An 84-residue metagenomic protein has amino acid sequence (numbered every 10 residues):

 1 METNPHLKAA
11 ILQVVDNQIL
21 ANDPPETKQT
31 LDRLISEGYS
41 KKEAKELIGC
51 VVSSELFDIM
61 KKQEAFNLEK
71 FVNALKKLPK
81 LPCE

Functional and structural regions predicted by a protein language model:
M1-E84: Structure-specific DNA junction-binding interface
